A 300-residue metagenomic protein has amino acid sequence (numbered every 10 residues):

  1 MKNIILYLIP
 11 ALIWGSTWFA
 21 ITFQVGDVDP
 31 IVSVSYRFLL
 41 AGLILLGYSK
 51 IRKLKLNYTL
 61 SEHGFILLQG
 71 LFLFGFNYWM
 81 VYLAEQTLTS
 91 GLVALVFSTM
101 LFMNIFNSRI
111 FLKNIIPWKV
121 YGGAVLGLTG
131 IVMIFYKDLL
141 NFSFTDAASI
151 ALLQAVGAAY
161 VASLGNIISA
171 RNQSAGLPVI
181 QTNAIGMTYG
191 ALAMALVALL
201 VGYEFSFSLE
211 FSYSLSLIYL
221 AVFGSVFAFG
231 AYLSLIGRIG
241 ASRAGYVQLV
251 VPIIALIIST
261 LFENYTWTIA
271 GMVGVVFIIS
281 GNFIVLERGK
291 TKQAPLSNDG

Functional and structural regions predicted by a protein language model:
M1-S35, F144-R171, G190-A193: Glycine-/small-residue-enriched transmembrane alpha-helix faces in small-molecule transporters and effluxers
K2, V34-Y36, L92-T99, I168-A191 (+1 more regions): Helix-helix packing/entry segments at the starts of transmembrane helices
I13, T17-W18, L46-F97, M133 (+1 more regions): Specific transmembrane alpha-helical segments of multi-pass solute transporters/efflux pumps, especially DMT/EamA
F19-D27, Q86, F135-A148, L199-S212 (+2 more regions): Membrane-interface helix termini and inter-helical loops of multi-pass transporters
D27-F76, M103-N104, Y160-I168, A184-G202 (+2 more regions): Transmembrane alpha-helices of multi-pass small-molecule transport proteins
V32-L43, V81-Y121, A158, A241-T260: Specific alpha-helical transmembrane segments that line the substrate/conduction pathway and gating interfaces
R37-L39, L46, Y136, Y213-L215 (+1 more regions): C-terminal-most transmembrane helix of multi-pass membrane proteins
T59-F65, A94-F97, I110-M133, A148-L152 (+2 more regions): Loop-to-transmembrane alpha-helix entry segments
